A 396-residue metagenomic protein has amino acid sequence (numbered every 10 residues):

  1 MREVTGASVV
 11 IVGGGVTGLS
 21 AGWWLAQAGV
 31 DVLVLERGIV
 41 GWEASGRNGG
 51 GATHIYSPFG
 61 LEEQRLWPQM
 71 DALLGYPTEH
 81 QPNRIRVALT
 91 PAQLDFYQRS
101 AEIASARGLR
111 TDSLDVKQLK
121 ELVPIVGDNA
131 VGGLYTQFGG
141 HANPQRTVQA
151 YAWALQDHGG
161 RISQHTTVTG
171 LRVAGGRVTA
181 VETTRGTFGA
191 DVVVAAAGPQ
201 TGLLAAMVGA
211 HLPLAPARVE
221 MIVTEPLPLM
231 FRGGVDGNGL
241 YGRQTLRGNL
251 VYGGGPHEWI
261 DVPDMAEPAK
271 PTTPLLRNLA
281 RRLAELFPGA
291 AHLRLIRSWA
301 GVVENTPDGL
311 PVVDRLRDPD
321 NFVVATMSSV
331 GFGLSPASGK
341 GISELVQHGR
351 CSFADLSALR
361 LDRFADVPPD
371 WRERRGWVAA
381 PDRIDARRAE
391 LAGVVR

Functional and structural regions predicted by a protein language model:
V4-A7, E182-V192: Core beta-strand elements of the Rossmann-like FAD/NAD(P) dinucleotide-binding domain in flavoenzyme oxidoreductases
A7-L33: N-terminal Rossmann-like FAD-binding beta1-loop-alpha1 element of flavoenzymes
Q27-R47: Glycine-rich FAD pyrophosphate-binding loop
G49-L122, G239-Y241, E267, L283: Dinucleotide-binding Rossmann-like beta1-alpha1 core, especially the glycine-rich loop that anchors the ADP
L134-T184, F188: Helical element adjacent to the flavin cofactor pocket in flavoenzyme catalytic cores
T187-F231: Central helical "cap/lid" subdomain
P228-D320: Active-site lid/adjacent beta-loop-alpha segment flanking the redox-cofactor pocket in flavoenzymes
E285-A380: C-terminal catalytic lobe of FAD-dependent flavoproteins
